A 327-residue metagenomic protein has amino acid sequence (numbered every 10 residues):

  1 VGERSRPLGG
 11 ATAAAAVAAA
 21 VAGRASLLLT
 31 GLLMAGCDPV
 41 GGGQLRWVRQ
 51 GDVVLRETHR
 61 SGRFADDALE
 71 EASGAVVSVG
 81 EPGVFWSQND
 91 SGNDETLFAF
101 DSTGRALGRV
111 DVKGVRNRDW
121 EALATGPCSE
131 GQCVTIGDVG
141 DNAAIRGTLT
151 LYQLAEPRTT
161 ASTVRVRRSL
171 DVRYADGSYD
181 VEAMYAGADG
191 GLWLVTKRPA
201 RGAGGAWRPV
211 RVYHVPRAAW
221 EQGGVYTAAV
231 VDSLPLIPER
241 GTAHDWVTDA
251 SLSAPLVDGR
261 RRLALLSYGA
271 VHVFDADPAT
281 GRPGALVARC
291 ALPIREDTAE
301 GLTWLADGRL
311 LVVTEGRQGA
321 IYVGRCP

Functional and structural regions predicted by a protein language model:
V1-A18: N-terminal secretory signal peptides that target proteins for export/translocation
E3, G10, G23, G36-P39: N-terminal leader/targeting segments
G10-A14, L28, L32, A161: A detector of low-complexity, intrinsically disordered, Ser/Thr/Gly/Pro/Ala-rich segments
V17-V21, L45-W47: N-terminal intrinsically disordered, low-complexity tails enriched in polar/charged
A20-A35: Bacterial N-terminal signal peptides
C37-P327: Sequence/structural signature of beta-propeller domains
